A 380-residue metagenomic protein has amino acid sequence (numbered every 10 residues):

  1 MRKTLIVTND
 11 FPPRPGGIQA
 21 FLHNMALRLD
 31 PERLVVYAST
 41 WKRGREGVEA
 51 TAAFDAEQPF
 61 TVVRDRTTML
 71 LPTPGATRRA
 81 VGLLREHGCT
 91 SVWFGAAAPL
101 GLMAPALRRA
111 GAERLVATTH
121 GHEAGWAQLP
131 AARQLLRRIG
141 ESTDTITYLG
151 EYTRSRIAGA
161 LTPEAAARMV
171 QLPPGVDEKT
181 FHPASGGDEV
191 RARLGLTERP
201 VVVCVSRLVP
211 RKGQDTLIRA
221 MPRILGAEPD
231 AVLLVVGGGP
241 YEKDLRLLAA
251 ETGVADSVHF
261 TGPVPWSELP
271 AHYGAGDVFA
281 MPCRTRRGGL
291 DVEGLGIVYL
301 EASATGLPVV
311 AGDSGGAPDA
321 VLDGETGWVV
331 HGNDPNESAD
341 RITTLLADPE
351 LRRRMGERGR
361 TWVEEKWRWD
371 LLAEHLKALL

Functional and structural regions predicted by a protein language model:
F94-L100: Short His-centered aromatic/hydrophobic patch
A117, R133, E141-S185, H259-T261: Donor nucleotide-sugar binding/catalytic pocket of nucleotide-sugar-dependent glycosyltransferases
T147, L196-K212, I218-M221: Conserved donor-binding/catalytic core segment of Leloir-type glycosyltransferases
D230, E337, T344, L351-E365 (+1 more regions): A short, well-ordered alpha-helix in the C-terminal region of glycosyltransferases
R246-E268, V278: Nucleotide-activated donor-binding/catalytic signature segment of Leloir-type glycosyltransferases, i.e., the conserved
S257, P263, G274-V292, L307: Acidic donor-binding loop of glycosyltransferase active sites
Y299, S303-A304, P308-A311, V321: Short hydrophobic beta-strand element within catalytic cores of glycosyltransferases and related nucleotide-activated
L322-G324, W328-N336, T344-E350: Conserved acidic donor-binding segment of nucleotide-sugar-dependent glycosyltransferases
